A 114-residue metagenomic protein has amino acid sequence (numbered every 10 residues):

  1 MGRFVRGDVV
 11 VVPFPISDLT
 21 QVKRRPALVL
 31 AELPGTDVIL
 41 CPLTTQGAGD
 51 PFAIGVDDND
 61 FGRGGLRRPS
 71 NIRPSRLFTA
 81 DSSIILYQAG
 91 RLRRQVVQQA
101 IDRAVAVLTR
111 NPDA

Functional and structural regions predicted by a protein language model:
T20-K23, V29-G62: Compact nucleic-acid interaction/catalytic patches
R63-A114: C-terminal terminal-subdomain/extension
